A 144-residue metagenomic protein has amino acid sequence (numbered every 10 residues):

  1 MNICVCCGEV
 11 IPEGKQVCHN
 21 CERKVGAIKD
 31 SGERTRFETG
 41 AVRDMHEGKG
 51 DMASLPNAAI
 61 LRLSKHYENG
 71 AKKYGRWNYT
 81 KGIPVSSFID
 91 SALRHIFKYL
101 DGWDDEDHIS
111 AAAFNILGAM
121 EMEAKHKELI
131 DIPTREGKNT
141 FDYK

Functional and structural regions predicted by a protein language model:
M1, V10-G14: Residue-level signal for mature regions of secreted extracellular proteins and peptides
G8-I11, V25: Cys/His-rich microdomains that often coordinate metals
G14-K24: Cysteine-rich micro-motifs
K24-K144: Intrinsically disordered, low-complexity regulatory regions that flank transcription factor DNA-binding cores
